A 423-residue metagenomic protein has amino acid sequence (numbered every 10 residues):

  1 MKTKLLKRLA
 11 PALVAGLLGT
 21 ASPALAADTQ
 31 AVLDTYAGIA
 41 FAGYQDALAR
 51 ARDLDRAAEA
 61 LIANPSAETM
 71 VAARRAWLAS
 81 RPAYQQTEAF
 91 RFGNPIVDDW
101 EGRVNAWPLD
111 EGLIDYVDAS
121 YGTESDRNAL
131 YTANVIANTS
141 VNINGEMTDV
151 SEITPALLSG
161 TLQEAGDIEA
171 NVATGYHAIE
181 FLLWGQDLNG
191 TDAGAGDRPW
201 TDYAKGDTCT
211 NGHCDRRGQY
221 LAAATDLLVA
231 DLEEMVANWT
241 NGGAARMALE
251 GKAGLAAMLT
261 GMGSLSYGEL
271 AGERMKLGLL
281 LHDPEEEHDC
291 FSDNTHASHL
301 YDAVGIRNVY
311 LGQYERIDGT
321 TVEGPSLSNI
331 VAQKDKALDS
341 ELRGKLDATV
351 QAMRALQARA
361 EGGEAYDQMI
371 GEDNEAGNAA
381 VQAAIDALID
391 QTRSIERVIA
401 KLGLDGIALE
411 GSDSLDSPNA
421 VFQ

Functional and structural regions predicted by a protein language model:
K2-A12: Bacterial N-terminal signal peptides that target proteins for export
K2-K4, A24, A383: Intrinsic low-complexity, intrinsically disordered segments enriched in polar/basic residues
P11-T20: Bacterial N-terminal signal peptides
T20-A26: Sec/Tat signal peptide C-region and signal peptidase I cleavage site
A27-Q423: Mature extracytoplasmic or organellar-lumen-exposed domains after removal of signal/transit peptides
